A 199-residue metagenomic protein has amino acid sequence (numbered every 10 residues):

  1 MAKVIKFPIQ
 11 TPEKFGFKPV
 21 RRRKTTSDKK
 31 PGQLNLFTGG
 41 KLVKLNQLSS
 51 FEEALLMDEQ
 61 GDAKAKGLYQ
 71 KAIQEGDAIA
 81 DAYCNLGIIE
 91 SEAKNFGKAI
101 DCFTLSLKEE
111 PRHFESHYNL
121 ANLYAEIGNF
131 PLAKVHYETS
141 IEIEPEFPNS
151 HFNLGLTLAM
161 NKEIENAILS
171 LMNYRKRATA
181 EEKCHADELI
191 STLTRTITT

Functional and structural regions predicted by a protein language model:
M1-S49: Long, contiguous interaction/recruitment modules in multidomain scaffold/adaptor proteins
G40-D81, N85-E92: Alpha-helical segment of the N-proximal tetratricopeptide repeat
Q47, A80-D81, F114-E115, P148-N149 (+1 more regions): Helix-start (N-cap) detector for alpha-helical repeat units in TPR-like alpha-solenoids, especially tetratricopeptide
D58-K71, E92-L105, E126-T139, N161-N173 (+2 more regions): Structural signature of tandem alpha-helical TPR/SEL1-like repeats, specifically the intra-repeat loop/turn
E75, E109, I143, R177-A178: Structural marker of alpha-solenoid helical repeat scaffolds
L156-M160, A180-T199: TPR/TPR-like alpha-solenoid helical repeat scaffolds
